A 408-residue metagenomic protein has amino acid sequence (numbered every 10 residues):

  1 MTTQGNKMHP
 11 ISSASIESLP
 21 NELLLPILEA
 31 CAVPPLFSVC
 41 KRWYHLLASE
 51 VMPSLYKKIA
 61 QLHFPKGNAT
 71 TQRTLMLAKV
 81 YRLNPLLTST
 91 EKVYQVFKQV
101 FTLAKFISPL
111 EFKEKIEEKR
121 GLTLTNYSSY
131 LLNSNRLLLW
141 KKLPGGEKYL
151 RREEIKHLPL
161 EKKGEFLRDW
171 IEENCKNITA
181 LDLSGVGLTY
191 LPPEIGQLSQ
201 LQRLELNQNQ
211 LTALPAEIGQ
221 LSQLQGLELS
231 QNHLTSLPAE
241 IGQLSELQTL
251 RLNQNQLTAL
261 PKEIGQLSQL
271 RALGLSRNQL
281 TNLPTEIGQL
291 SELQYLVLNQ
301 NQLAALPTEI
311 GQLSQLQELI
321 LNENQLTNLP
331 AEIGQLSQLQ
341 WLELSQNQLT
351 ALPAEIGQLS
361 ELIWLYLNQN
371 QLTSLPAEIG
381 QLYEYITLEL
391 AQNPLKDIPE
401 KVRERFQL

Functional and structural regions predicted by a protein language model:
N6-H45: N-terminal Skp1-binding subsegment of the F-box domain
E50-L55, P65-R203, N207: LRR N-terminal entry segment and analogous cap-like coil->beta motifs
R168-D169, L191-E194, L214-A216, L237-A239 (+7 more regions): The feature encodes a structural signal of leucine-rich repeats
N174-C175, Q197-Q200, Q220-Q223, Q243-E246 (+7 more regions): Leucine-rich repeat
L181-L183, L204-L206, L227-L229, L250-L252 (+6 more regions): Conserved hydrophobic beta-strand positions in leucine-rich repeat
A216, G226, S230, S236 (+12 more regions): Periodic short-repeat tracts
L375-L408: Leucine-rich solenoid repeat scaffolds
